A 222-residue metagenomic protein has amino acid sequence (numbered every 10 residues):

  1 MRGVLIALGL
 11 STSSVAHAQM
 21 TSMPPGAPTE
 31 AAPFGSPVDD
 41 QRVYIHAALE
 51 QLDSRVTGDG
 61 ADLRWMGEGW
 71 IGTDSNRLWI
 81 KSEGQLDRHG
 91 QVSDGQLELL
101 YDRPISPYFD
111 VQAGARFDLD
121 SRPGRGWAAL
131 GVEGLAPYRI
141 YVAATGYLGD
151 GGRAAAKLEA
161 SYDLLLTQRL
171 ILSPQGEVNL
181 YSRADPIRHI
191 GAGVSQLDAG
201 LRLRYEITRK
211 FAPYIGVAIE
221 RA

Functional and structural regions predicted by a protein language model:
M1-A31: Cleavable N-terminal export/targeting peptides
Q19-Q91, G95, D102-R103: Outer-membrane beta-barrel initiation region
M20, V194, R202-A222: Predominantly the C-terminal beta-signal and adjacent terminal strand-loop region of outer-membrane beta-barrel
S36, L52-G60, Q85-G90, R116-S121 (+2 more regions): Outer-membrane beta-barrel domain signature
V43-I45, A61-W65, S93-L97, G124-A128 (+2 more regions): Residues that define the transmembrane beta-barrel architecture of outer-membrane proteins
Q51, I80-G84, A113-F117, A144-L148 (+2 more regions): Transmembrane beta-barrel strands of outer-membrane/channel proteins
I71-T73, R103, G134, L148 (+2 more regions): Residue-level signature of outer-membrane beta-barrel architecture
S75-I80, P107-V111, Y138-V142, T167-L172 (+1 more regions): Repeated loop/turn-to-beta-strand initiation elements of outer-membrane beta-barrel proteins
